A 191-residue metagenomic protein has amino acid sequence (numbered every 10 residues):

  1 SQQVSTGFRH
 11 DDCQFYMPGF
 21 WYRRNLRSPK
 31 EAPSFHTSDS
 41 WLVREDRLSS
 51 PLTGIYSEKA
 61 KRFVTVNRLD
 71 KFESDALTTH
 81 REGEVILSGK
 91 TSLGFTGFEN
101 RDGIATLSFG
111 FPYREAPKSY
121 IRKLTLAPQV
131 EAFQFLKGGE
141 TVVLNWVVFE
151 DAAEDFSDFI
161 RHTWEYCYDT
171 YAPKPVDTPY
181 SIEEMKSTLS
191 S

Functional and structural regions predicted by a protein language model:
S1-G138: Beta-strand/loop-rich accessory regions of lumenal/periplasmic or secreted enzymes, predominantly carbohydrate-active
T53-I55, L107-P112, V142-V148, T163 (+3 more regions): Long, contiguous hydrophobic alpha-helical segments, chiefly transmembrane helices and signal peptides
F133-D158: Short Pro-Gly-centered flexible turn/kink motifs
E154-S191: Low-complexity, Ser/Thr/Pro/Gly-enriched N-terminal "stalk/linker" regions
